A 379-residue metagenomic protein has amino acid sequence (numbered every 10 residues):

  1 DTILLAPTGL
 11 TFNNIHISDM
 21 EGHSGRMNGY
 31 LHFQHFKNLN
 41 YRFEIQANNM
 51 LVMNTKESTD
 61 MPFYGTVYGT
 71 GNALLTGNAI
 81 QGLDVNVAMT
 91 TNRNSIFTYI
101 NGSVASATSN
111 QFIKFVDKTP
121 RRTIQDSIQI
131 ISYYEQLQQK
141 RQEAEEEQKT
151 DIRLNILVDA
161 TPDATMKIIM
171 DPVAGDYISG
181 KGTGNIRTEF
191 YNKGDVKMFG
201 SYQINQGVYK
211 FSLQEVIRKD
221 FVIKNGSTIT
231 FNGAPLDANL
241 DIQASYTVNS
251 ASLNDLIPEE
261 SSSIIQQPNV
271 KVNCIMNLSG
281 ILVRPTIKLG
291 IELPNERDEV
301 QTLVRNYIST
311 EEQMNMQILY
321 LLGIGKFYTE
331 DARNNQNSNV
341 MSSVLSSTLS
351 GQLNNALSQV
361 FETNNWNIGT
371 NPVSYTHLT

Functional and structural regions predicted by a protein language model:
D1, N28-G29, I45-L74, N78-L378: Interface/linker segment at the passenger-translocator junction of Type V secretion outer-membrane proteins
T2, N13-E21: Large, well-folded core regions of big proteins
P7-N14, P235-D241: Short, hydrophobic/aromatic-rich segments at coil-to-beta transitions
M20-H23, V216-I217: Short, charged helix-to-loop "capping" segments that act as catalytic/coupling loops
G25, L39-Y41, L240: Conserved beta-strand core positions
F33-F36, G233: Outer-membrane beta-barrel pore proteins
H35-L39, G194: Short, solvent-exposed loop/turn segments that connect beta-strands within catalytic domains and beta-strand-rich
